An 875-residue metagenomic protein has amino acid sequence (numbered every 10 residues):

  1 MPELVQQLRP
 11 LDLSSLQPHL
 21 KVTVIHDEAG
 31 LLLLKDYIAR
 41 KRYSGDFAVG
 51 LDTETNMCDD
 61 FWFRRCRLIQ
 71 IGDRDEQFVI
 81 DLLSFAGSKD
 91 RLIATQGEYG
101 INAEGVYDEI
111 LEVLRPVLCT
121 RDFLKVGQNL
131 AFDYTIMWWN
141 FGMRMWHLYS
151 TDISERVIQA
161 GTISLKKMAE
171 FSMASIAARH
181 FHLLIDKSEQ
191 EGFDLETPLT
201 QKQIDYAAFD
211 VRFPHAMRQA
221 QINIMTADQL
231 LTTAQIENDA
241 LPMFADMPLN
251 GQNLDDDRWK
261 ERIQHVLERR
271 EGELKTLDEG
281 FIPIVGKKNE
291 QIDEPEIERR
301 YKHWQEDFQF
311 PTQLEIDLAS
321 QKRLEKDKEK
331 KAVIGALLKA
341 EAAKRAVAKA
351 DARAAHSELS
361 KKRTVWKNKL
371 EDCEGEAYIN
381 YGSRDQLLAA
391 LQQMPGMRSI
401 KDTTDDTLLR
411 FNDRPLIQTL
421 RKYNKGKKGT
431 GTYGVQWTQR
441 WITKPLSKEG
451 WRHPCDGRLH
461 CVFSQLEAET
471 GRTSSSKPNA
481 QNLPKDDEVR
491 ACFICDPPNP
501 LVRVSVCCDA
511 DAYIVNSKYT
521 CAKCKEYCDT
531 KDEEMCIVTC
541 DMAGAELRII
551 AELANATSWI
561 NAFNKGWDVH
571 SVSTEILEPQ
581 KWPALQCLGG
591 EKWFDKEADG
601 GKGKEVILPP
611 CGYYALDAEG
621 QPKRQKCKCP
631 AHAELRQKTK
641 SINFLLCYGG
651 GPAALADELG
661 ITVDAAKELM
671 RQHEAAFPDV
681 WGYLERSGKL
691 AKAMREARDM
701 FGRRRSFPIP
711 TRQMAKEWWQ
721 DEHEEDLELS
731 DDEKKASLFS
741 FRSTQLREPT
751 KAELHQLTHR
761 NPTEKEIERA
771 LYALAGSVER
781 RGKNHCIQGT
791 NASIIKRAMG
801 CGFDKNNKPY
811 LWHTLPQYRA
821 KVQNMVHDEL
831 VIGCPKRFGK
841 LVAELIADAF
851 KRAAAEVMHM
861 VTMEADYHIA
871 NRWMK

Functional and structural regions predicted by a protein language model:
M1-T53: N-terminal accessory regions of nucleic-acid-interacting proteins
P2-K21, M217-D486, E534-C536, A543-E546 (+10 more regions): Conserved "right-hand" nucleotidyltransferase catalytic core of DNA-directed polymerases
E3-V24, D59, R64, L68-I222 (+8 more regions): Active-site-proximal helix-loop-helix substrate-binding element of RNase H-like nuclease domains
A48-V49, T53-W62, M542-I549: Short acidic, Gly/Ser-rich segments with clustered Asp/Glu that frequently serve as metal-coordination loops in enzyme
Q70-S84, S464-R503, D532-K626: Function-dense linear segments that define catalytic or interfacial modules in macromolecule-processing proteins
A245, L249, K322-E325, K330 (+4 more regions): Conserved catalytic core of nucleic-acid polymerases
V504-C507, C521-C524: Short cysteine-rich clusters marking metal-coordination/redox-active sites
A510-V515, C528-D532: Cys/His-rich microdomains that often coordinate metals
